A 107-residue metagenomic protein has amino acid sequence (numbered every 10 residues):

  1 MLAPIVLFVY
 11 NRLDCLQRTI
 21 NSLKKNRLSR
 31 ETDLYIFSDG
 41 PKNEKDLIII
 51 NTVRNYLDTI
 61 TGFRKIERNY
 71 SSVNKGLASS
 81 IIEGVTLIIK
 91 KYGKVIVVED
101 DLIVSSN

Functional and structural regions predicted by a protein language model:
M1-V97, L102-N107: An acidic/histidine-cluster motif and surrounding catalytic segment that typifies divalent-metal-assisted enzyme active
